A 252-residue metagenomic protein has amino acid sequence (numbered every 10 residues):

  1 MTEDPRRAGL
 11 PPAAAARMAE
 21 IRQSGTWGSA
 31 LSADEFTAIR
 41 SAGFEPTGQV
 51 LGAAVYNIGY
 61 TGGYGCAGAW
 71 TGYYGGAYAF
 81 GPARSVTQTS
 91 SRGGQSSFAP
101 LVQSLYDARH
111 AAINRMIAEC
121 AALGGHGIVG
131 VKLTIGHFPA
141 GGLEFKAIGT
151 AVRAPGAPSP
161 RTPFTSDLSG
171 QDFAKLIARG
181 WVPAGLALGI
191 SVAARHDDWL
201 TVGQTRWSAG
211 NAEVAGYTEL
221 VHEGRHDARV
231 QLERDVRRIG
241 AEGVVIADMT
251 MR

Functional and structural regions predicted by a protein language model:
M1-L101, G142-T218: Intrinsic disorder/low-complexity detector
F44, H196, V230-L232, R252: Polar, glycosylation-prone regions of secreted, cell-surface, and some intracellular proteins
Q88-K132, A187, Q204-T250: Short, well-ordered alpha-helical segments
A122, G130-S159, R238, D248-R252: Surface-exposed short loop/turn segments
